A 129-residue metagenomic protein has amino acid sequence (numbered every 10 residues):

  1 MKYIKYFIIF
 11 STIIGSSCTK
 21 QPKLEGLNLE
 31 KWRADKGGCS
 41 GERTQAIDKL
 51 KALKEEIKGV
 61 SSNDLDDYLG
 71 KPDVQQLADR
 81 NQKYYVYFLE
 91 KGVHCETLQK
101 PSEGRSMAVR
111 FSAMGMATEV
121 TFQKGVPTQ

Functional and structural regions predicted by a protein language model:
K2-I9: Sec-dependent signal peptide recognition, specifically the positively charged N-region followed immediately by
I9-T12, S112: Enrichment for repetitive, rod-forming helical segments
I14-S17: C-terminal motif of bacterial Sec signal peptides marking the signal peptidase cleavage site
T19-Q129: Residues within mature, well-folded domains
